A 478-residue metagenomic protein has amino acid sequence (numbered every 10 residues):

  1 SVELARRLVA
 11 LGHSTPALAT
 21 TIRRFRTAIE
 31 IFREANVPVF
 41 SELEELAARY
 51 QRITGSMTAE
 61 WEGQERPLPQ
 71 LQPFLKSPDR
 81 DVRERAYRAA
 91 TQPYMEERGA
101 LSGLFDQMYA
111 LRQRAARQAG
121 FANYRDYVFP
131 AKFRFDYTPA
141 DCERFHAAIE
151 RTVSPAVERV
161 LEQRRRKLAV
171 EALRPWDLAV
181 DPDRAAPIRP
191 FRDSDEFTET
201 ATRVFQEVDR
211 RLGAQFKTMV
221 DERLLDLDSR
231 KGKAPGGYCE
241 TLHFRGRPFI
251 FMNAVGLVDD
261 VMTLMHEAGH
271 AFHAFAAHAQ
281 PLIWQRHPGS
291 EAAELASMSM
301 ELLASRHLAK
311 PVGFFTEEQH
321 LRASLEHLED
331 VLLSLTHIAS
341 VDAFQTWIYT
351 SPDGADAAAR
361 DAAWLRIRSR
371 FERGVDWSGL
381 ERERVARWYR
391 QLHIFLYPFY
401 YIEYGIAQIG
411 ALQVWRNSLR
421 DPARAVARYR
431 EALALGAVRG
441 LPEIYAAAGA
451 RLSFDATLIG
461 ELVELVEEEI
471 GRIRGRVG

Functional and structural regions predicted by a protein language model:
S1-P187, T200: A well-structured
R26, F133-D136, D228, L264 (+5 more regions): C-terminal, non-catalytic "cap/extension" segments appended to globular domains
I31-F32, R88-E97, Y137-E143, V180-P190 (+5 more regions): Glycine- and acidic
R66-D81, D183, P190-M265, G269-A274: Active-site-adjacent "gating/activation" loops or surface patches in catalytic cores
R151-T152, P288-E317, H327-L328, L333 (+1 more regions): Post-HExxH zinc-binding segment in Zn-dependent metallohydrolases
R164-R184, T218-S229, G289-A292, A323-L328 (+4 more regions): A glycine-rich phosphate-binding loop feature that marks nucleotide/adenosyl-phosphate handling sites
A172-T200, H273, F314, Q319-R322 (+3 more regions): Long, K/E/R/D-enriched contiguous segments that form extended
G269-I283, L303: Catalytic Zn2+-binding segment of zinc metalloproteases
